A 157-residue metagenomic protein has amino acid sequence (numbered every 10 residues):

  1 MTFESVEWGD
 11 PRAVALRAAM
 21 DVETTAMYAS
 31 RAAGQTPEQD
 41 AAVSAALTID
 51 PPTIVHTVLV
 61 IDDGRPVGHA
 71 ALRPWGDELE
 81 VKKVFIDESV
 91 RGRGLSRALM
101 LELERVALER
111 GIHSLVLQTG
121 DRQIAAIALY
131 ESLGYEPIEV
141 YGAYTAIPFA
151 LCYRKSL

Functional and structural regions predicted by a protein language model:
E4-K82, D87-E88, M100-E102, V106 (+2 more regions): Acetyl-CoA-dependent GNAT
W8-G9, V14, A19, E23 (+2 more regions): C-terminal "cap" of GNAT-fold acetyltransferases
A70, R91, I127: Short acidic, gly/pro-rich beta-turn/loop elements at beta-sheet edges and active-site/ligand-binding grooves
D87-R93, D121: Active-site acidic-Proline motif in GNAT/NAT acetyltransferases
R93, R97, L101: Residues forming the Rossmann-fold NAD(P)(H) cofactor-binding site
